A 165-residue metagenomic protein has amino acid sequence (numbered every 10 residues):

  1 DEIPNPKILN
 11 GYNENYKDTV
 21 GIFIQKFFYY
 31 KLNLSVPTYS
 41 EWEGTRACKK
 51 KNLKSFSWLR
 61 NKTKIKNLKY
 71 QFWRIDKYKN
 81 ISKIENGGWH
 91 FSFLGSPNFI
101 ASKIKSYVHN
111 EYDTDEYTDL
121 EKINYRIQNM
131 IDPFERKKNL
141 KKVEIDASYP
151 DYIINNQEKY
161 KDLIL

Functional and structural regions predicted by a protein language model:
E2-L165: Catalytic-site signature of metal-activated, phosphate-bearing donor transferases, centered on the GT-A/GT-A-like
